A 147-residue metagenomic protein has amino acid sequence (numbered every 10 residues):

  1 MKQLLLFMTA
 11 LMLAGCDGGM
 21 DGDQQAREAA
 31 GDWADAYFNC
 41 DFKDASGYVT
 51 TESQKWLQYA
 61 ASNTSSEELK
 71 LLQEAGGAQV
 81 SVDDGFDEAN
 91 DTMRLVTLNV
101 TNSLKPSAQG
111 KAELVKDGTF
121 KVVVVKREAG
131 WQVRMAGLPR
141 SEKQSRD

Functional and structural regions predicted by a protein language model:
M1-C16: Sec-dependent bacterial lipoprotein signal peptides
C16-N39, G47: Short, low-complexity N-terminal intrinsically disordered segments enriched in polar/charged residues
R27, F42-L104: Short solvent-exposed beta->alpha transition segments
D87-D147: Exposed beta-sheet edge and beta->alpha loop/turn motif
